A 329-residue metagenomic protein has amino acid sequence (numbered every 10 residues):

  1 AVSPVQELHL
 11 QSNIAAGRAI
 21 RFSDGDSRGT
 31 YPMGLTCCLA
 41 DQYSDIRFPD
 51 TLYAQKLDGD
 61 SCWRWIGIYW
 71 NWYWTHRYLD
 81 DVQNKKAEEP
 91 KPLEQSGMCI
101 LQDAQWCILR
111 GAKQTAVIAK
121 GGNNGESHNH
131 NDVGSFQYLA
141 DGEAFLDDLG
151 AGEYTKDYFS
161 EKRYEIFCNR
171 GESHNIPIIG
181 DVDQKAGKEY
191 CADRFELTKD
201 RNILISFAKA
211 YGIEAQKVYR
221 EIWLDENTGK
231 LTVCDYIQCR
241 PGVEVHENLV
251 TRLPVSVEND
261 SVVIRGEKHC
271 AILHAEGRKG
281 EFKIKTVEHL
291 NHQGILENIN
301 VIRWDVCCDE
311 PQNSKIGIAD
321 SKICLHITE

Functional and structural regions predicted by a protein language model:
A1-F145, T198: Carbohydrate-active enzyme catalytic cores, enriched for enzymes that act on polyanionic acidic polysaccharides
D24-G25, P32-C37, P49-Y69, Y154-E329: CBM-like, beta-strand-rich accessory domains located in the C-terminal region of large, secreted polysaccharide-active
N123, A151, Q238: Short, glycine/acidic-enriched loop or turn micro-motifs at the edges of active sites
L146-G150: Catalytic Cys-His active-site segments of thiol-dependent hydrolases/isopeptidases
